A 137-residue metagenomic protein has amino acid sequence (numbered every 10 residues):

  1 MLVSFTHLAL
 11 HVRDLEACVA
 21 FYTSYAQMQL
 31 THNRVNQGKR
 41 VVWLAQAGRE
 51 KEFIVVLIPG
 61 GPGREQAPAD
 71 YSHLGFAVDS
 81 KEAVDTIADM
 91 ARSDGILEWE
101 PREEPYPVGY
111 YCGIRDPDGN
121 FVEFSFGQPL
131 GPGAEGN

Functional and structural regions predicted by a protein language model:
M1-E16, H73-L74, Q128-N137: N-terminal beta-strand motif that seeds the catalytic metal site of vicinal oxygen chelate
L2, L10-E52: Core segments of cupin and vicinal oxygen chelate
F5-R13, A45, R64-M90, Y110-R115: Vicinal oxygen chelate
R49-V55, D118-F121: Short, charged/polar, Gly/Pro-enriched secondary-structure boundary elements
I58-R64: Short beta-strand/turn micro-motifs at beta-sheet edges
A88-N137: Vicinal oxygen chelate
